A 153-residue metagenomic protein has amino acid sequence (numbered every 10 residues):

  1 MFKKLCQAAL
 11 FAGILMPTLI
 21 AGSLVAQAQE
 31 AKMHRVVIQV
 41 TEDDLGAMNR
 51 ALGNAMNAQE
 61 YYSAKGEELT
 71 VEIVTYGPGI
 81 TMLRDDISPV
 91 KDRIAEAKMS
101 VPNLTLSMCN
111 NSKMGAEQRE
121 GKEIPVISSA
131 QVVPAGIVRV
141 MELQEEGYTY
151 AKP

Functional and structural regions predicted by a protein language model:
M1-G13: Bacterial N-terminal signal peptides that target proteins for export
A12, M16, Y150-A151: Short secondary-structure junctions and interdomain/linker hinges
L15-V25: C-terminal segment of classical bacterial N-terminal signal peptides
L24-P153: Secreted/extracellular ectodomain signature
